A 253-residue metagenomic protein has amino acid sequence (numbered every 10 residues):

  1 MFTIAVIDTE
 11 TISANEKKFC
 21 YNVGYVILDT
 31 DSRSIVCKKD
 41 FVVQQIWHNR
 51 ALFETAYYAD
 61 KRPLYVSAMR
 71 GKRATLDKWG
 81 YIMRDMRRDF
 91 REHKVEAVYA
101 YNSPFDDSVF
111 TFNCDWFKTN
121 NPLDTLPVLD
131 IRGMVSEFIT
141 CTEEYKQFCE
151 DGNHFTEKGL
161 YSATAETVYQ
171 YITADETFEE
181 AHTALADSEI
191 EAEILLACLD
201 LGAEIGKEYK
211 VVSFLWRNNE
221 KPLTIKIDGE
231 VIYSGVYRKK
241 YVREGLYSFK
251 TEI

Functional and structural regions predicted by a protein language model:
F2-N113: Conserved non-catalytic scaffold segment of RNase H-like nuclease domains
Q45-S67, R132-S188: Active-site-proximal helix-loop-helix substrate-binding element of RNase H-like nuclease domains
S67-R73, F117-D124, D175-A181: Short, polar/flexible loop-turn hinges at active-site or ligand-entry regions and domain interfaces
K94-P104, V109, C114, D151-S213: Acidic, Mg2+-coordinating catalytic module of metal-dependent nucleases/exonucleases that use a two-metal-ion mechanism
F105-L129: Substrate-recognition/cap helix-loop segment adjacent to the acidic, metal-dependent catalytic center of Asp-based
E220-I227: Short, ordered, surface-exposed loop/turn motifs in non-cytosolic proteins
E230-G245: Short, solvent-exposed S/T- and G/P-enriched segments that are highly enriched in secreted/extracellular and lumenal
Y247-I253: A short, solvent-exposed beta-strand micro-motif common in secreted/extracellular proteins
